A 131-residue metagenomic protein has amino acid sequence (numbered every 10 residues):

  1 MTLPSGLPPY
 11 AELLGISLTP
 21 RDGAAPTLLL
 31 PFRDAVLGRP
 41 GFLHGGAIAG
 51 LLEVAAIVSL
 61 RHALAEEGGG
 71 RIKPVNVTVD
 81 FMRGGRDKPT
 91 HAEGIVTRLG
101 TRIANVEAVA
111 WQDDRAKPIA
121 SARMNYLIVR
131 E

Functional and structural regions predicted by a protein language model:
M1-E131: Terminal targeting signals and extreme-terminal segments of soluble enzymes
